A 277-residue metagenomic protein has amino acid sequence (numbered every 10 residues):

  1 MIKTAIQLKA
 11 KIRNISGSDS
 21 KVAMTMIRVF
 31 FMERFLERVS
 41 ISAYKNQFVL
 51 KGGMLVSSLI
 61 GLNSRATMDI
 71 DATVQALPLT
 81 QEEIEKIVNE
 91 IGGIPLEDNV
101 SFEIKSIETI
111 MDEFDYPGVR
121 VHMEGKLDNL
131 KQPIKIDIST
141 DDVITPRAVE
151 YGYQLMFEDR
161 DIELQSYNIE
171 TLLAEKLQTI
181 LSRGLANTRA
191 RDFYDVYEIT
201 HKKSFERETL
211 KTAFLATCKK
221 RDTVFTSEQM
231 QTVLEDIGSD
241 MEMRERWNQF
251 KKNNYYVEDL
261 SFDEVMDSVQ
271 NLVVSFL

Functional and structural regions predicted by a protein language model:
M1-F48, S57-A66, I70-L277: Structured mid-to-C-terminal alpha-helical surface segments
